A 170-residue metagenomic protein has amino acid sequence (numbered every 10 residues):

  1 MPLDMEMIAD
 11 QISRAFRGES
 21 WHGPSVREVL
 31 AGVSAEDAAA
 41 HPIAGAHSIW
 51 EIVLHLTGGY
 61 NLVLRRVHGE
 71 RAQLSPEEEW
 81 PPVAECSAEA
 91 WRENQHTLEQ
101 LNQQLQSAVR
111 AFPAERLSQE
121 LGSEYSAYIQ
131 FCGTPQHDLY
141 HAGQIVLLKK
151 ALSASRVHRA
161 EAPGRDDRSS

Functional and structural regions predicted by a protein language model:
P2-G23, R27-L30, A35-P81, E120-S170: Short, contiguous alpha-helical
V83-Q119, I129-H137: Acidic/histidine-rich alpha-helical segments that form the ligand environment of transition-metal centers
